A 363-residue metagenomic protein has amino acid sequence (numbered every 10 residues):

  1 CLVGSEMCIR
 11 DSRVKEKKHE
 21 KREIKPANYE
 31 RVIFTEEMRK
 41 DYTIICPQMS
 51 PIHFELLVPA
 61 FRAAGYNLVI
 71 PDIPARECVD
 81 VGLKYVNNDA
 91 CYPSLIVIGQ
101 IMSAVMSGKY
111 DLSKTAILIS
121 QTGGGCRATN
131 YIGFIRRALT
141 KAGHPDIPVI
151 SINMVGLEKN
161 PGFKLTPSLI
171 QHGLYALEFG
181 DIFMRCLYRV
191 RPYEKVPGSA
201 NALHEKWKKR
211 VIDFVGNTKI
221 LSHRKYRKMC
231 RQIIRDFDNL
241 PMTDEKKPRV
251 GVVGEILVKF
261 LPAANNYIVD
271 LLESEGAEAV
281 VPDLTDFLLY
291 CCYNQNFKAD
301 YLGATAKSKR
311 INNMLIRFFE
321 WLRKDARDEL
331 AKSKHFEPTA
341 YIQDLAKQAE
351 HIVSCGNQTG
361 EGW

Functional and structural regions predicted by a protein language model:
S5-W363: An N-terminal assembly and electron-transfer interface module characteristic of large anaerobic redox and radical
